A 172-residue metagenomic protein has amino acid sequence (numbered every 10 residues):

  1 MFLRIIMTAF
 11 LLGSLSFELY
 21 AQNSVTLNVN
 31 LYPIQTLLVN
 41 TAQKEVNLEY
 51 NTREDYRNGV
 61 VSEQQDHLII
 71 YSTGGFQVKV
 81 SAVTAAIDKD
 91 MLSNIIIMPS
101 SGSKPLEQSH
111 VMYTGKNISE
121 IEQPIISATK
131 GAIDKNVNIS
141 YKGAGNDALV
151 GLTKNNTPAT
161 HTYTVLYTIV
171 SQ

Functional and structural regions predicted by a protein language model:
M1-I5, A21: Positively charged n-region of N-terminal signal peptides that target proteins for export
T8-A9, L19: Cleavable N-terminal signal peptides
L15, E63, N117-S119, G131: Exposed, low-complexity/repetitive linear segments and helix-based recognition motifs, biased toward charged/polar
L15-A21: Sec/Tat signal peptide C-region and signal peptidase I cleavage site
Q22-S103, P124-Q172: N-terminal small/polar-rich segments of proteins
S100-E122: Terminal beta-strand-rich extracellular "head" domains that mediate receptor/glycan or other ligand binding
